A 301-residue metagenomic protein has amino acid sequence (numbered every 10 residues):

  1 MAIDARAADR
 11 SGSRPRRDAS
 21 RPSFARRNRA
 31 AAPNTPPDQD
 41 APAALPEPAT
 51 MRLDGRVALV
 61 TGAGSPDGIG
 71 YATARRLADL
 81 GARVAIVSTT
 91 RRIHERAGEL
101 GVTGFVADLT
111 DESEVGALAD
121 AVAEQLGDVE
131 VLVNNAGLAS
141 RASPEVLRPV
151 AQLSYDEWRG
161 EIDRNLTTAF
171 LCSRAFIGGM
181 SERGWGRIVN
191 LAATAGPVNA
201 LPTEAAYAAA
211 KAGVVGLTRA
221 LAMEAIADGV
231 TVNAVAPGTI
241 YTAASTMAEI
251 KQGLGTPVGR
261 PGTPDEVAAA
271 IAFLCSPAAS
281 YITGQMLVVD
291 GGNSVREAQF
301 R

Functional and structural regions predicted by a protein language model:
R26, D40-A49, V198, A272 (+1 more regions): Short C-terminal tail/terminal secondary-structure segment of NAD(P)H-dependent dehydrogenase/reductase domains
R52, S173, S181, W185 (+2 more regions): C-terminal substrate-recognition "lid" of short-chain dehydrogenase/reductases
R52-A85: Canonical Rossmann dinucleotide-binding motif of NAD(H)/NADP(H)-dependent dehydrogenases/reductases, specifically
G62, A142, Q152-Y155, R187-G213 (+1 more regions): Catalytic loop of short-chain dehydrogenase/reductase
V106-L118, Y155, D265-E266: The beta1-alpha1 cofactor-binding region of Rossmann-like NAD(H)/NADP(H)-dependent oxidoreductases
L138, A151-F170, W185, V189 (+2 more regions): Catalytic Tyr-X3-Lys loop
S173-R174, R219: A short, exposed helix-loop element centered on a Lys and neighboring polar residues
I226, T231, I282-G284: Short, small/polar-rich loop/turn modules that mediate ligand/substrate recognition or access, typified
